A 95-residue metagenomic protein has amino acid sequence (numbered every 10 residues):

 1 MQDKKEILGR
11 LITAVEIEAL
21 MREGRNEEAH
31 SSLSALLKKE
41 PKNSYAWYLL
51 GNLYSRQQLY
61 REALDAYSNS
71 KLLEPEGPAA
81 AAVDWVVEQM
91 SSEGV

Functional and structural regions predicted by a protein language model:
M1-I12, K38, G94: TPR-adjacent "capping" and linker segments in tetratricopeptide-repeat scaffold/adaptor proteins
L11, Y45, P78-A79: Start-of-helix register in tetratricopeptide repeats
L49, A82-V86: Canonical tetratricopeptide repeat
